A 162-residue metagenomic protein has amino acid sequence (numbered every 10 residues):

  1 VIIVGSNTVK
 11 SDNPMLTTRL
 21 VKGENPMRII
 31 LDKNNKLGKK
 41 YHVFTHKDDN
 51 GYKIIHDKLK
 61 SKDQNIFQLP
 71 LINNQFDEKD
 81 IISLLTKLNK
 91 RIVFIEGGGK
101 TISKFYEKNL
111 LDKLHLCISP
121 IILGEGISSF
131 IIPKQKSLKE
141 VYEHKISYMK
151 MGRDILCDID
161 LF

Functional and structural regions predicted by a protein language model:
V1-F162: Enzymes that bind and transform nitrogen-containing heteroaromatic metabolites
